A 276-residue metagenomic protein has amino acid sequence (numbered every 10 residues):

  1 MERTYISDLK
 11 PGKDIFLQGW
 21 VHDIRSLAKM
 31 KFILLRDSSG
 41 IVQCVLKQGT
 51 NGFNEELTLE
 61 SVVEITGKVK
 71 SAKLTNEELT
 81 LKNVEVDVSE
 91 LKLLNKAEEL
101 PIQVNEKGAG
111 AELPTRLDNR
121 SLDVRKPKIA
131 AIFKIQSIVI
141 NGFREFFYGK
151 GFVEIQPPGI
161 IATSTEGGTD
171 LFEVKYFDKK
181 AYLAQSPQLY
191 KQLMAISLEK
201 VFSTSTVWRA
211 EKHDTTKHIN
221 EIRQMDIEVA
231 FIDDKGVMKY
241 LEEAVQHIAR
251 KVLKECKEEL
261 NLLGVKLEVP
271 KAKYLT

Functional and structural regions predicted by a protein language model:
M1-T276: Class II aminoacyl-tRNA synthetase catalytic cores and aaRS-like
